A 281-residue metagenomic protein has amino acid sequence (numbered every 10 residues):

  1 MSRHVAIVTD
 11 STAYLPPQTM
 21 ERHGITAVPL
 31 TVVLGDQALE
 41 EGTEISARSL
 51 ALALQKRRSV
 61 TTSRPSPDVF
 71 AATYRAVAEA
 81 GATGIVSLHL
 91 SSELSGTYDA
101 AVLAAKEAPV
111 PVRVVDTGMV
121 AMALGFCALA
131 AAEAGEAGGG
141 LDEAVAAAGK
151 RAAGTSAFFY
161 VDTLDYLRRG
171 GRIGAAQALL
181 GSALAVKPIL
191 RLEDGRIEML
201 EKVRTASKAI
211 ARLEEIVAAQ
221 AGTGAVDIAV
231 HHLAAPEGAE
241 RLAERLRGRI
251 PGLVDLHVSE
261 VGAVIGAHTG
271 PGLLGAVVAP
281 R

Functional and structural regions predicted by a protein language model:
M1, A72-T83, I216-A225: Glycine-rich phosphate/diphosphate-binding loops that line cofactor/substrate pockets in enzymes
R3-A6, T12-T26, L30-V33, T97-R113 (+1 more regions): Mixed-charge interfacial surface used for oligomerization/domain docking and macromolecular partner engagement
V5-A71: N-terminal glycine-rich anion-binding loop in soluble enzyme alpha/beta folds
L52-R57, Y74, E133-A134, V277: A general structural signal for short secondary-structure boundary/capping elements
K56-L103, L141, V145, A152-T155: Glycine-rich phosphate- or other oxyanion-binding loops that anchor nucleotides, phosphorylated ligands
T61, S87, V114, A229-V230: Short catalytic-loop micro-motif centered on adjacent basic/acidic residues
R64-P65, D116-G118: Short beta->alpha junction loops
